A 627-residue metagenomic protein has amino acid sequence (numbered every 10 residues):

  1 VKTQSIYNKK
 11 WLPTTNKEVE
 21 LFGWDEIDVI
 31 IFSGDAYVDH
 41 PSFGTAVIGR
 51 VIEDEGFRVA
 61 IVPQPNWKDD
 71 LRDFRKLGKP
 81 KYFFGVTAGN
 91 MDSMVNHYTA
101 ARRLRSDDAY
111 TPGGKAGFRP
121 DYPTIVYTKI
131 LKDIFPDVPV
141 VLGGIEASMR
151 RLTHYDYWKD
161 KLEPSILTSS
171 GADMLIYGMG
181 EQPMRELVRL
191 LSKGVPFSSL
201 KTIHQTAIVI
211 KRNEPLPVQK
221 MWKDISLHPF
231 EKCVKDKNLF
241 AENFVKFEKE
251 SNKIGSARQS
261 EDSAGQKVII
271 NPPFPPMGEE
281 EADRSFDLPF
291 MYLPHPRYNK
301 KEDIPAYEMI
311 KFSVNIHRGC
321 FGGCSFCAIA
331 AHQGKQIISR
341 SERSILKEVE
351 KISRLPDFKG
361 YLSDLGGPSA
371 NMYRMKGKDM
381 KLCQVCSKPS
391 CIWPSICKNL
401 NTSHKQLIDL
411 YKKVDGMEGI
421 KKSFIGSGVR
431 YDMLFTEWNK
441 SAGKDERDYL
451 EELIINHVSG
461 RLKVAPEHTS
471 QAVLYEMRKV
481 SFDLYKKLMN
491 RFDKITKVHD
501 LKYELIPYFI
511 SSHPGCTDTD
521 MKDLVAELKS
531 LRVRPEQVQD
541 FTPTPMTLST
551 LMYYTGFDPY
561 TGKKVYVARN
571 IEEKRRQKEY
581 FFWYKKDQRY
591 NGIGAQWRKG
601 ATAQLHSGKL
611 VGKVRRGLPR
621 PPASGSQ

Functional and structural regions predicted by a protein language model:
K2-E26, A36, E242-S313: N-terminal [4Fe-4S]-dependent radical SAM core
I27-S33, H40-G78: Nucleic acid-processing catalytic cores of prokaryotic defense/repair systems
I31, V47, I61-V62, W67-D70 (+2 more regions): Conserved SAM/AdoMet-binding glycine-rich loop
F32-D35, K301-A328, Y361: N-terminal pre-triad scaffold of radical SAM enzymes
G44, P63-S263, I270-P275, Y554-T555 (+2 more regions): Glycine-rich beta-alpha loop elements in corrinoid/cobalamin-binding modules across cobalamin-dependent enzymes
K68-D69, F197-S251, G265, F274-M277 (+6 more regions): Terminal amphipathic helices with adjacent charged low-complexity linkers/tails
D92-A101, M149-R151, E181-E186, K211-P215 (+7 more regions): Flexible glycine/acidic-rich beta-alpha junction loops that bind and position SAM and/or redox cofactors in anaerobic
D173, S285, C320, C324 (+4 more regions): Conserved, mostly hydrophobic/aromatic
